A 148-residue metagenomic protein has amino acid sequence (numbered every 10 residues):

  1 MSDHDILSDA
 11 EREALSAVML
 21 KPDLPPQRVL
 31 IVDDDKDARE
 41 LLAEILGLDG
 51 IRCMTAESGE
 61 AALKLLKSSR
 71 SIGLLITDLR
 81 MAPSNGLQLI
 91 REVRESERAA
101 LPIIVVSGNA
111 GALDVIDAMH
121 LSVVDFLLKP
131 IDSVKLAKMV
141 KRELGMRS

Functional and structural regions predicted by a protein language model:
M1-R28, V134-S148: Non-catalytic signal-transmission and effector/linker regions of two-component phosphorelay proteins
R39, M81-P83, S96, G111 (+1 more regions): The feature encodes the CheY-like receiver
E40-L48: Charged docking surfaces used in two-component/phosphorelay signaling
G50-E57, L65: Short hydrophobic/Thr-rich beta-strand motif most characteristic of the beta2 strand and flanking loop of CheY-like
E57-A61, N85-L89: Acidic catalytic/metal-coordinating carboxylates
R70-I76: Active-site beta3 strand of CheY-like receiver
Q88, A110-F126, K138: Alpha4 helix (beta4-alpha4-beta5 surface) of REC/receiver domains from two-component response regulators
